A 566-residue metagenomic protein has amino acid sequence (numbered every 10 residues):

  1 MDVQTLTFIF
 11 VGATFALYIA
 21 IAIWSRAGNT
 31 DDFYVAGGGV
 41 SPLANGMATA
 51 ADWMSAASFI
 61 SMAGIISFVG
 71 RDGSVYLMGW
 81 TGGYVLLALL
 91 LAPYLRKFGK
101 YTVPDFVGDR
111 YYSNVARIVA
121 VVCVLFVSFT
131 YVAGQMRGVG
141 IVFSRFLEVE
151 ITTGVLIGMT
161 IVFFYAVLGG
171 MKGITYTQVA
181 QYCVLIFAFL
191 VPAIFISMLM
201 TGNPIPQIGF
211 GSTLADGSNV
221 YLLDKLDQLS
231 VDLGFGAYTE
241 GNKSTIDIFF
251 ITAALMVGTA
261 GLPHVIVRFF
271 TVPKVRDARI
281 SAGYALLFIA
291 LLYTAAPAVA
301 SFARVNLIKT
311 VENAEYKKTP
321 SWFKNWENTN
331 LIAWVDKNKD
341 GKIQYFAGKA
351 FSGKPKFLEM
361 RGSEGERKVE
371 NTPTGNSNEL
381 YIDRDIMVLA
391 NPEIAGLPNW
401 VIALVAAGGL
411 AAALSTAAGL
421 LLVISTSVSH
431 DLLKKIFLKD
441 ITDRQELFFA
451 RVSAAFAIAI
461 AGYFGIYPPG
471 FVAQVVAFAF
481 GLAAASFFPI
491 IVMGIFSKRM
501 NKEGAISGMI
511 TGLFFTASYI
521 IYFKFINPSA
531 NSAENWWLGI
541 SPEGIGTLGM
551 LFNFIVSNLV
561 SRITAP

Functional and structural regions predicted by a protein language model:
M1-P566: Membrane-embedded helix-loop-helix hairpins and adjacent transmembrane boundary segments in multi-pass transporters
